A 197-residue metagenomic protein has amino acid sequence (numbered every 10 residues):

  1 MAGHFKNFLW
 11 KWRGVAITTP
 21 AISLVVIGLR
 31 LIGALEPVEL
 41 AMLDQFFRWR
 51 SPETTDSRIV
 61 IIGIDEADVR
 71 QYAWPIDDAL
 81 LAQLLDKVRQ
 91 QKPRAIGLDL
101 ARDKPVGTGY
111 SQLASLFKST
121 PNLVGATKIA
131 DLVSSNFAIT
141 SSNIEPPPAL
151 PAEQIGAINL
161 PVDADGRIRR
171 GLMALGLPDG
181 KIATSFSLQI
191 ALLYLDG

Functional and structural regions predicted by a protein language model:
A2-G197: Non-transmembrane functional regions of envelope-associated proteins
